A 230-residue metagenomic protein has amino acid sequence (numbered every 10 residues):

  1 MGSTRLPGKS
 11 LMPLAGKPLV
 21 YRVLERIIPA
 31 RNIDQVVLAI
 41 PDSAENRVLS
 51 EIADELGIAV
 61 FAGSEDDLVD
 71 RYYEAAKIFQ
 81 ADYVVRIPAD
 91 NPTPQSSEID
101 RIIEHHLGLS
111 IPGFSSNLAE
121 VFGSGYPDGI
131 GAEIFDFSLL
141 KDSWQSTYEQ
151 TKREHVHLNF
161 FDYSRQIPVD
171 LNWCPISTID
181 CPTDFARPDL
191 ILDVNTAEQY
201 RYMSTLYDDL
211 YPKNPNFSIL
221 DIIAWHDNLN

Functional and structural regions predicted by a protein language model:
M1-I40, E45: N-terminal glycine-rich phosphate-binding loop and ensuing alpha1 helix
M1-P18, I58, A81, I99 (+3 more regions): N-proximal accessory regions
D42-L107: Short phosphate-binding loop-to-helix
P94-L190, T205, D227-N230: Conserved core of the sugar-phosphate nucleotidyltransferase
Q150-H155, P212-D221: Short, charged, surface-exposed loops that flank catalytic or proteolytic processing sites
T196: Short, conserved phosphate/pyrophosphate- and ester-handling motifs at nucleotide-, phospho-/glycolipid
Y200-D209: Short active-site loop/helix that positions an aromatic residue
